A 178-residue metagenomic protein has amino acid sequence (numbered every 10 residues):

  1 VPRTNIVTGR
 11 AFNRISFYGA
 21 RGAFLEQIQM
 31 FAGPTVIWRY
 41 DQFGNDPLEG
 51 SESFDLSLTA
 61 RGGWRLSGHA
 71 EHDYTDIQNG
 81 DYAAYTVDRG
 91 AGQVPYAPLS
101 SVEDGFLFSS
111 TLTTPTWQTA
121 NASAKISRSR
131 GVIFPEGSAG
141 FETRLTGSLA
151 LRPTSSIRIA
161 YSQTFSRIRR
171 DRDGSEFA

Functional and structural regions predicted by a protein language model:
V1-A178: Exposed, low-structure sequence patches enriched in small/polar residues
